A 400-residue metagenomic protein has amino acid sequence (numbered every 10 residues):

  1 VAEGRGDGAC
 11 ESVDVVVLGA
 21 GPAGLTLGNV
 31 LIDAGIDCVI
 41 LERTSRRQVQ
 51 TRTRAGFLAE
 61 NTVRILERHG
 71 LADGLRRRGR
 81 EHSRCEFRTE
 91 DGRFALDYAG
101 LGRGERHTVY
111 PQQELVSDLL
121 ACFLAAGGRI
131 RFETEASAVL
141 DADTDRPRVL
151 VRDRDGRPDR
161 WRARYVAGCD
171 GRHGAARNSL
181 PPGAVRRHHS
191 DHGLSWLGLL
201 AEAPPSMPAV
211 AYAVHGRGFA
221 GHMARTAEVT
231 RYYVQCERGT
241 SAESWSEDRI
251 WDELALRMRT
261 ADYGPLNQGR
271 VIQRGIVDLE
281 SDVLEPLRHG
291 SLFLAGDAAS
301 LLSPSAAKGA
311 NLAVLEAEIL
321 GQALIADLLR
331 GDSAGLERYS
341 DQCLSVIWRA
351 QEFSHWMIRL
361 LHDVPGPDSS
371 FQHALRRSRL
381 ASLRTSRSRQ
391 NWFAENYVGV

Functional and structural regions predicted by a protein language model:
R5-A9, A307, Q322-V400: C-terminal helical "tail/cap" subdomain of flavin- and related membrane-associated enzymes
G8-A23: Beta1/beta-strand and adjacent pyrophosphate-binding region of the FAD-binding site in flavoprotein oxidoreductases
A20-D33, L119, G275-M357: Conserved mid-domain beta->alpha element of the FAD-binding
I32-R54: Glycine-rich FAD pyrophosphate-binding loop
I40-L41, G168, A213, A295: Generic enzyme active-site microenvironment
Q48, D170-G171, L302: Glycine-rich, N-terminal phosphate-binding loop of Rossmann-like dinucleotide-binding domains
T51-R54, A59-A126, Q351: Active-site-adjacent segment of FAD-dependent monooxygenases/related oxidoreductases
A121, G128, T134-A138, T144-G275: Conserved FAD-binding catalytic core of PHBH/FMO-like flavoproteins
